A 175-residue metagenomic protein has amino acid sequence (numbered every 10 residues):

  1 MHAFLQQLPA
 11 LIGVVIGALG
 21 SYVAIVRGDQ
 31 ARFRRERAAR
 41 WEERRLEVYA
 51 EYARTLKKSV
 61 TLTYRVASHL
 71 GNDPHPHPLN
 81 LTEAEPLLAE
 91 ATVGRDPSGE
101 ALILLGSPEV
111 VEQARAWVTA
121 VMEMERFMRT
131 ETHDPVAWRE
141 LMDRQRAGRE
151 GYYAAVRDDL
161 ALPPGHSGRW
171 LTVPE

Functional and structural regions predicted by a protein language model:
M1-G13: Feature marks short, highly hydrophobic, charge-poor N-terminal signal-anchor/signal peptide-like helices that anchor
L19, V23-E175: Conserved non-transmembrane functional hotspots
